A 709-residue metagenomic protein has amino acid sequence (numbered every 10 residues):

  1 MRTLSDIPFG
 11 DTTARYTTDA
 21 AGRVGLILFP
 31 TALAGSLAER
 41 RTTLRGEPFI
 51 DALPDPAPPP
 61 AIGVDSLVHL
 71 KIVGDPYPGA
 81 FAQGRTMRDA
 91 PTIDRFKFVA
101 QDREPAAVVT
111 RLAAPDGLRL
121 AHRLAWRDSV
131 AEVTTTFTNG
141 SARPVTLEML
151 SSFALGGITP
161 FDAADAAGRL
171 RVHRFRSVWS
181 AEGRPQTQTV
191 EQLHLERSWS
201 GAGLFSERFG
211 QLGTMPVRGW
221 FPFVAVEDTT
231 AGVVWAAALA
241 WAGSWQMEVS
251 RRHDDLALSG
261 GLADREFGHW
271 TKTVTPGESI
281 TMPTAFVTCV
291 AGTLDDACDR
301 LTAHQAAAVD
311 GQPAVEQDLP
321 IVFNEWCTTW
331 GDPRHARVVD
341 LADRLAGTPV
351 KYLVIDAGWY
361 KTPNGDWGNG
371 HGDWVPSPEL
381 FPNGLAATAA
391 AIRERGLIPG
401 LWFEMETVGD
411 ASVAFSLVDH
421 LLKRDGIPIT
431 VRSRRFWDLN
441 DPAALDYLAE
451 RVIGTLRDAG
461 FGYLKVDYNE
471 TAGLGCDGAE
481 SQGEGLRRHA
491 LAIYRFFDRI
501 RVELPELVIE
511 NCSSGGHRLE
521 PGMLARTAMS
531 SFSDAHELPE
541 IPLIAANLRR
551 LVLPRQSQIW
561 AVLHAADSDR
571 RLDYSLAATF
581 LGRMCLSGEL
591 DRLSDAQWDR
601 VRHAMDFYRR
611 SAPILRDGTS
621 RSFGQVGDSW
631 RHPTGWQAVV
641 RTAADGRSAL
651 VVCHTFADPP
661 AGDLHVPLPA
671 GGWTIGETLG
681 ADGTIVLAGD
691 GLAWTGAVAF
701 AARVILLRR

Functional and structural regions predicted by a protein language model:
R2-R252, G268, E677-L687: Polysaccharide-binding surfaces and accessory modules of carbohydrate-active proteins
L28-T31, I493-R708: Active-site-proximal substrate-binding groove within the catalytic cores of carbohydrate-active enzymes
T135, G277, F323, L353 (+6 more regions): Conserved, mostly hydrophobic/aromatic
L256-E266: Short, structured beta-strand/loop micro-motifs enriched in basic residues and often containing a Trp
K272-A291, F700-L707: Short Pro-Gly-centered flexible turn/kink motifs
E316-E450, Y463: Aromatic-lined carbohydrate-binding/catalytic grooves of carbohydrate-active enzymes
F381-L397, L486-L504: Alpha-helix-loop-beta-strand connector modules within alpha/beta enzyme cores
G426, T455-L456, G460-G478, G485-R501 (+1 more regions): Conserved N-terminal glycine/acidic-rich loop preference
